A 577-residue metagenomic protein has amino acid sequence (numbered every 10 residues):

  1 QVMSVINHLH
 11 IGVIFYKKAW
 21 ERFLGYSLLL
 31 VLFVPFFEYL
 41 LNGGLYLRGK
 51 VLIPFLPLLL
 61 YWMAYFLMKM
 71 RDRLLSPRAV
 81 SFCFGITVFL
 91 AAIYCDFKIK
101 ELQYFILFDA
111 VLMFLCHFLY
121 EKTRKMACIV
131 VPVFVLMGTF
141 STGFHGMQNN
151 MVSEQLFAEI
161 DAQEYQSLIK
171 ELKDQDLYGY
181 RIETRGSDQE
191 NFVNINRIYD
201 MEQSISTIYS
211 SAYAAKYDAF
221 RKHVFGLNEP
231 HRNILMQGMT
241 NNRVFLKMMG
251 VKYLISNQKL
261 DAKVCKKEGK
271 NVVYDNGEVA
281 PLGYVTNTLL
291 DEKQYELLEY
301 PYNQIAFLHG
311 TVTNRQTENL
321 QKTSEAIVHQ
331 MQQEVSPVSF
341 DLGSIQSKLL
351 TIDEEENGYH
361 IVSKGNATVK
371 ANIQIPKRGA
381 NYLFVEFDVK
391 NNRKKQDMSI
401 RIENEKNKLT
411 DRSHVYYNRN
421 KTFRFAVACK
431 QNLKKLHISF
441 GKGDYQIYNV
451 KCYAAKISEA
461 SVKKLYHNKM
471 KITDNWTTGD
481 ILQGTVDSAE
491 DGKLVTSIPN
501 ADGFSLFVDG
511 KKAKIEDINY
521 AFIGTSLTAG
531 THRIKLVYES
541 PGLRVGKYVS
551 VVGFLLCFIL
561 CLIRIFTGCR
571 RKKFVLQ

Functional and structural regions predicted by a protein language model:
Q1-N7: Membrane-interface anchor segments at the N-terminal boundary of transmembrane helices in multi-pass membrane enzymes
Y16-D161, T531-Q577: Contiguous transmembrane helix-bundle modules in multi-pass membrane proteins
I53, P57-M63, T87-F89, D109-F114 (+5 more regions): C-terminal, active-site-flanking charged/polar segments
V135-L156, K173-F245, A280, V285-L290 (+4 more regions): Extracytoplasmic/lumenal acceptor-recognition loop(s) of multi-pass membrane glycoenzymes
F140-K170, H414-N418, V450, E459-H467: Membrane-proximal, lumen/periplasm-facing interface regions of secretory-pathway glyco- and lipid-modifying enzymes
G226-N271: Periplasmic/luminal catalytic loop of GT-C fold multi-pass membrane glycosyltransferases that transfer sugars from
K247-G250, K270-G343, Q446-V462: Catalytic cores of secreted or luminal carbohydrate-active enzymes
S336-Q577: Active-site-proximal, structured, solvent-exposed surfaces of multi-pass membrane proteins that position macromolecular
